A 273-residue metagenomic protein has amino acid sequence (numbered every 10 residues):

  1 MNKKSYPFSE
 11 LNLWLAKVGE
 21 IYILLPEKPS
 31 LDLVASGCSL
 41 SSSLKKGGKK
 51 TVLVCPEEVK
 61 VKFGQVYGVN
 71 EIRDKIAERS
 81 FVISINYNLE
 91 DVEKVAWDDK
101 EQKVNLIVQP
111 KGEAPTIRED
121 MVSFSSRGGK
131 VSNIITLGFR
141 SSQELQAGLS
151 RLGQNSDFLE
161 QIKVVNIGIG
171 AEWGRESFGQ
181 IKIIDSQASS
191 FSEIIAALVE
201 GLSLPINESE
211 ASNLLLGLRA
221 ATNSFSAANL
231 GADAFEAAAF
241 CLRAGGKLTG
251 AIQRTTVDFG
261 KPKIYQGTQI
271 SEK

Functional and structural regions predicted by a protein language model:
M1-K273: Replace "Mg2+/Mn2+-dependent" with "divalent metal-dependent
